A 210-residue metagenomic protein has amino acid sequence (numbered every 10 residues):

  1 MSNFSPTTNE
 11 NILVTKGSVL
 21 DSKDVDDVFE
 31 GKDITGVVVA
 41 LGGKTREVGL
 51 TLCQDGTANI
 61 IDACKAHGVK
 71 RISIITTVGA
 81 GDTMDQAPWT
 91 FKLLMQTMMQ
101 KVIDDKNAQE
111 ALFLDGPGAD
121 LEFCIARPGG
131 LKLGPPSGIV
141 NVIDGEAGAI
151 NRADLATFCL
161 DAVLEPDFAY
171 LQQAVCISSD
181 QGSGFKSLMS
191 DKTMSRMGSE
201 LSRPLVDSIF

Functional and structural regions predicted by a protein language model:
S2-N59, A63-A66: NAD(P)H-binding glycine-rich loop region in Rossmannoid oxidoreductase-like domains and their noncatalytic homologs
T8, P88-Q96, G138-D144: Short glycine/proline- and charge-enriched loop/turn segments that cap or connect secondary-structure elements
N11-L13, E122-C124, Q173: Conserved beta-strand segments of alpha/beta enzyme cores
V37, Q109, A126, L155-A156: Non-catalytic, hydrophobic alpha-helical segments
V48, A58-Q100, E110, D115 (+1 more regions): Conserved Rossmann-fold NAD(P)-dependent oxidoreductase catalytic core, especially the SDR/UDP-sugar
L50-Q54, P88, Q96-A108, G145-A153: Short-chain dehydrogenase/reductase
D82, L121-I143: Flexible, glycine-rich beta-alpha linker
D144-F210: Mid/C-terminal beta-alpha module of Rossmann-like enzyme folds, strongest in SDR-family dehydrogenases/epimerases
